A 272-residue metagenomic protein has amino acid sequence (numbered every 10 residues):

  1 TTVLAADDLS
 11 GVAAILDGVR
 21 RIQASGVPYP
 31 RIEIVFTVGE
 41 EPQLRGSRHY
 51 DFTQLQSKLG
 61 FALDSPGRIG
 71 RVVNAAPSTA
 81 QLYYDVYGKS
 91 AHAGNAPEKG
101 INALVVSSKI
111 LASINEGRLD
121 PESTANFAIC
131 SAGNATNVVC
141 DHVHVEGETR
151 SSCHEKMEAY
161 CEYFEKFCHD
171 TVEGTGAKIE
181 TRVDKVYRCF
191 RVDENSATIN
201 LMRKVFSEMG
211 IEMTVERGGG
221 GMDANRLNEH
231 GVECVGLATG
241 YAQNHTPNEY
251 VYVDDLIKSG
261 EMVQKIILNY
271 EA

Functional and structural regions predicted by a protein language model:
T1-A6, S90-A96, G133, T246 (+1 more regions): A short glycine/serine-rich beta->alpha loop
T1-E41, A80-V86, N95-E116, G147 (+2 more regions): Alpha-helical metal-binding/catalytic segments enriched in His/Glu/Asp
T2-P77, A125-F127, T136-N137, V145-E148 (+1 more regions): Acidic/histidine-rich catalytic neighborhood of metal-dependent amide-processing enzymes
T37, D64, D85-K89, R150-S152 (+2 more regions): Solvent-exposed residues in well-ordered beta-strands and their adjoining turns, especially edge/terminal strands
K58-A62, Y83, C234-G236: Short glycine-aspartate micro-motif
R71-V73, A91-E98, N134, C189: A short glycine-threonine-serine/GTX helix/turn-capping micro-motif
V72-D85, K204, V235: Acidic-glycine-rich active-site phosphate/pyrophosphate-binding loop
A103-A272: Metal-dependent amide/peptide-bond hydrolase catalytic core, centered on the "pita-bread" metallohydrolase fold
